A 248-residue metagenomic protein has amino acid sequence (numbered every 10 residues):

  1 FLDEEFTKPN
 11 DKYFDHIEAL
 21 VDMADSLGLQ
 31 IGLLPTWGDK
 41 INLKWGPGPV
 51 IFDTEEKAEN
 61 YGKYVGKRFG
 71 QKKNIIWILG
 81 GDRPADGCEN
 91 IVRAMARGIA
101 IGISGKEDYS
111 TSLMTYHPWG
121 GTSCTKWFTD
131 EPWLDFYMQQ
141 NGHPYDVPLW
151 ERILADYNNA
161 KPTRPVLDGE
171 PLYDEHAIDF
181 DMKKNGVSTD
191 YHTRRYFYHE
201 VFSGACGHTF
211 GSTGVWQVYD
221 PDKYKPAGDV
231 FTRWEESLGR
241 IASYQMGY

Functional and structural regions predicted by a protein language model:
F1-P148, P162: Active-site mouth of glycoside hydrolases
Q30, P165, C206-G207: Residue-level detector of anion-binding/catalytic polar loops
T36, L43-G46, L149-W150, I178-D179 (+2 more regions): Short, solvent-exposed loop/turn and secondary-structure capping segments
K44, G120-G121, T125, W133-F136 (+2 more regions): Active-site clefts of carbohydrate-active enzymes
P47-I51, E89-N90, I178-D190, D220-Y224: Short, flexible/disordered intra-domain loops and linkers
I78, D168, T209-S212: A structural signal for short, well-ordered beta-strand segments and their strand-loop junctions that often border
D174-H176, T189-Y248: Aromatic- and carboxylate-lined catalytic core of secreted/periplasmic carbohydrate-active enzymes
